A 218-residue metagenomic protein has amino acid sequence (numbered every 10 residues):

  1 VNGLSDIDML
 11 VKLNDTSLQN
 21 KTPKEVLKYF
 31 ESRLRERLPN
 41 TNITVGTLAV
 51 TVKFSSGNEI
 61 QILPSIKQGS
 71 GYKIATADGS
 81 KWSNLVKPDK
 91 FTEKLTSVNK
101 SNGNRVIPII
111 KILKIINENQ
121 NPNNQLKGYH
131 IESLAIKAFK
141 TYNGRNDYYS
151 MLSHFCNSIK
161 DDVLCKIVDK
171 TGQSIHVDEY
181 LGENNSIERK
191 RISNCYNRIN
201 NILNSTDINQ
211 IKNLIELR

Functional and structural regions predicted by a protein language model:
V1-L27, E31: Catalytic metal-binding acidic patch
L4, V45-A49, G128-H130: Short Gly/Ser/Thr- and Asp/Glu-enriched loop/turn motifs at secondary-structure junctions
S5-L13, P88-K94, E132: Glycine-rich, often proline-containing surface loops adjacent to acidic residues and nearby aromatics that form
M9, L13-D15, E31, K67-Q68 (+2 more regions): Extracellular/secreted glycoprotein ectodomains characterized by long, lumenal stretches of O-glycosylated
K21-K24, G103-N104, Y129: Soluble non-cytosolic domains of exported or imported proteins
K24-K73: Conserved catalytic core of two-metal-ion nucleotidyltransferases
Y72-N99: Aromatic/basic-lined ligand-recognition segments that form π-stacking hydrophobic pockets flanked by Lys/Arg to engage
R105-L217: Conserved nucleotidyltransferase catalytic core and NTase-mimicking acidic/glycine-rich helix/loop elements in nucleic
